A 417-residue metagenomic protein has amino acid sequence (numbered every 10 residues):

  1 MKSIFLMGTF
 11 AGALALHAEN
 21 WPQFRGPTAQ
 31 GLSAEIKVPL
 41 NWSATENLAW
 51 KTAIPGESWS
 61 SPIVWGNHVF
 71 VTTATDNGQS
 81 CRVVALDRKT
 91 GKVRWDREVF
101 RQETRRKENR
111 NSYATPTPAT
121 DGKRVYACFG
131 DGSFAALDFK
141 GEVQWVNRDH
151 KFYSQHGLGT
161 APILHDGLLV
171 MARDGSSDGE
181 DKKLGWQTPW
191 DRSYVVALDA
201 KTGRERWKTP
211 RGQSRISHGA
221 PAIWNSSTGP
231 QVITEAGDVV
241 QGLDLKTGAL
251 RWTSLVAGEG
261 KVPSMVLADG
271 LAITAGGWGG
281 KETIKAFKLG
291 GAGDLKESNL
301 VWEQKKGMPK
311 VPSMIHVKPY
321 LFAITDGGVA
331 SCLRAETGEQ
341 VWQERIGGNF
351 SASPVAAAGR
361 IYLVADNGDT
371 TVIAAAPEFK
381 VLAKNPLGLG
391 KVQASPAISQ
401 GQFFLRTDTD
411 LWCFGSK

Functional and structural regions predicted by a protein language model:
M1-I4: Positively charged n-region of N-terminal signal peptides that target proteins for export
L6-G8, V341: Intrinsically disordered and other compositionally biased segments
G8-A18: Hydrophobic h-region of N-terminal signal peptides that target proteins for export in Gram-negative bacteria
H17-K417: Noncatalytic, solvent-exposed loop/strand surfaces of beta-propeller-type extracellular/periplasmic domains
